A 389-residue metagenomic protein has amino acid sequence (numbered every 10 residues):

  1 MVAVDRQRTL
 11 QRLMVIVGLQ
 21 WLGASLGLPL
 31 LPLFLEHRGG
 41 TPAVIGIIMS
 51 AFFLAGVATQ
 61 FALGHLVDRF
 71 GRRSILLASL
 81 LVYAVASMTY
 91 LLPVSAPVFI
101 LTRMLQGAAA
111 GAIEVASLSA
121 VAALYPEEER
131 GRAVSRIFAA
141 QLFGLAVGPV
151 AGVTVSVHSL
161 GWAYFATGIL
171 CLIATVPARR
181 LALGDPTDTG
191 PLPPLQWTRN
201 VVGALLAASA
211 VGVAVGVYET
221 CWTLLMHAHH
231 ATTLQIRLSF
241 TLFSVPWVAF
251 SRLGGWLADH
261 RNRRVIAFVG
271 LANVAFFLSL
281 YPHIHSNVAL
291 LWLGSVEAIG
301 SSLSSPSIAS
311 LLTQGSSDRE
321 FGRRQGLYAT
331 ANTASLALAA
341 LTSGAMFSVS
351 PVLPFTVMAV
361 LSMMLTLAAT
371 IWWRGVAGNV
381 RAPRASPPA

Functional and structural regions predicted by a protein language model:
A24, L105-S117, E297-I308: Core transmembrane helices of Major Facilitator Superfamily
F53-F61, L145-A146, S244-V248, R252 (+1 more regions): Residue-level signature of mid-helix packing/kink "hotspots" within the transmembrane helices of 12-pass Major
A58-V94, A258-R261: Conserved MFS/SLC helix-loop-helix module at the cytosolic interface between two early adjacent transmembrane helices
P97-L105, V288-V296: Paired small-residue
T102-Q141: Cytoplasmic helix-loop-helix junction between adjacent transmembrane helices in 12-TM secondary transporters
R136-R179: Helix-loop-helix hairpin linking two adjacent transmembrane segments in secondary transporters
G168-P186, A368-W373: C-terminal membrane-cytosol helix-exit motif in multi-pass small-molecule transporters
F321-S348: A late C-terminal transmembrane helix in Major Facilitator Superfamily
